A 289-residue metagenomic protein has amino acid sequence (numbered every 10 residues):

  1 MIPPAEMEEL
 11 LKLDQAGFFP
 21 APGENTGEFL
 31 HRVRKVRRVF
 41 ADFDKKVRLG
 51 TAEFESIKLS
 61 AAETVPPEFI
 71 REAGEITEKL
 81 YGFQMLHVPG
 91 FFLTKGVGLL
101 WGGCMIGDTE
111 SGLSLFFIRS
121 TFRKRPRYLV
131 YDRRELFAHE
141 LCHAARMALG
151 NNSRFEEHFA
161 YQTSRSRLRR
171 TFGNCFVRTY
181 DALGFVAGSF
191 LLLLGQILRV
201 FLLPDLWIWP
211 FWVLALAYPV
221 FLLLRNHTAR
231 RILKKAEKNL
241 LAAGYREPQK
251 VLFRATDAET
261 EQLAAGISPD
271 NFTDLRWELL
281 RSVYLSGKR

Functional and structural regions predicted by a protein language model:
M1-F69, P248, E259-F272, V283-R289: N-terminal pre-first-transmembrane soluble regions of secretory-pathway and organelle membrane proteins
I70-V130: Active-site scaffold of zinc-dependent metalloenzymes
R119-R123, R134, R178-A182: C-terminal or late-domain output modules
D132-A148: Active-site recognition of the HExxH zinc-binding catalytic motif
L149-S189: Post-HExxH zinc-binding segment in Zn-dependent metallohydrolases
A187-G195, L216-V220: Hydrophobic core of alpha-helical transmembrane segments in multi-pass integral membrane proteins
L194-L203: Juxtamembrane "helix-exit" motif on the non-cytosolic side of transmembrane helices
L202-R289: Pan-zinc metallopeptidase signature
